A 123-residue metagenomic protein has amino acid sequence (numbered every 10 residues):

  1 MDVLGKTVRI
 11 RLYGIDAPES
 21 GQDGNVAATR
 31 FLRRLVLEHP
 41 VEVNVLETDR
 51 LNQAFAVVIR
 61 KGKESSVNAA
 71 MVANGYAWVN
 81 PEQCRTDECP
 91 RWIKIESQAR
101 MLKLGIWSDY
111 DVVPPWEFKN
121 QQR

Functional and structural regions predicted by a protein language model:
M1-R123: Small beta-barrel nucleic-acid-binding modules, primarily SNase/OB-fold domains and secondarily Tudor-like barrels
